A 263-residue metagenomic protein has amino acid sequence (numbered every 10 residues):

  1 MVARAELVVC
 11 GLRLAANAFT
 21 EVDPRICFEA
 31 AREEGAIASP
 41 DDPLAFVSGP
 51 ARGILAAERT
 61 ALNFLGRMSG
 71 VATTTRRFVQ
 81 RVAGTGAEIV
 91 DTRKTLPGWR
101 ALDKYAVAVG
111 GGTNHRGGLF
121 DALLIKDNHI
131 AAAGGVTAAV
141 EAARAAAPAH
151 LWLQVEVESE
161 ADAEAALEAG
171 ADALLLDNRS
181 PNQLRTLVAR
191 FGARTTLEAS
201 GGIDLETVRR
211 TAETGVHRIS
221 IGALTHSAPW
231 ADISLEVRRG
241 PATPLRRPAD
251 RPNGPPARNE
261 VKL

Functional and structural regions predicted by a protein language model:
M1-A169, A173, R179-R190, T196-E198 (+4 more regions): Acidic/glycine-rich phosphate/pyrophosphate-binding loops and surrounding catalytic core that coordinate Mg2+
R59, V261-L263: Intrinsic disorder/low-complexity segments enriched in polar/small residues
A173, I219, T243-R246, V261: Intrinsic-disorder/low-complexity peptide segments enriched for small residues
P229-L245, L263: Short, basic/aromatic-enriched C-terminal tail that caps enzymatic domains
A242-L245, R251-N259: Short, low-complexity intrinsically disordered segments enriched in A/P/G/S/L with frequent Arg, especially at protein
